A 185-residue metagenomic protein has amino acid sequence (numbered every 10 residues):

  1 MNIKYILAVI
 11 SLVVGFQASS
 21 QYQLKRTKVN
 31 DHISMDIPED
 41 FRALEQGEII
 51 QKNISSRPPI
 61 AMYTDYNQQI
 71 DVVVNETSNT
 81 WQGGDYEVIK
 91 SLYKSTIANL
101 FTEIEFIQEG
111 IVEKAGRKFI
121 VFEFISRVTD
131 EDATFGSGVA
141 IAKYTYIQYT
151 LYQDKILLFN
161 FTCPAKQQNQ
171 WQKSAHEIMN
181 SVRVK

Functional and structural regions predicted by a protein language model:
M1-K25: Bacterial Sec-dependent N-terminal signal peptides
Q21-D40: Short N-terminal segments immediately surrounding and downstream of signal-peptide cleavage
I33, I37, D85, I89 (+2 more regions): Stable alpha-helical elements in mature extracytoplasmic
D36-V88: Secretory pathway targeting signatures of secreted, lumenal, and periplasmic proteins
E39-A43, D154-K185: Surface-exposed amphipathic alpha-helical segments
Y63-T64, Q148-Q153: Short glycine/proline-enriched loop/turn "hinge" motifs that connect secondary-structure elements and lie
S78, S126-D130, A165: Beta-strand elements of well-folded, non-transmembrane domains
K90-Q148: Signature of long, low-cysteine stretches enriched in small and polar/charged residues
